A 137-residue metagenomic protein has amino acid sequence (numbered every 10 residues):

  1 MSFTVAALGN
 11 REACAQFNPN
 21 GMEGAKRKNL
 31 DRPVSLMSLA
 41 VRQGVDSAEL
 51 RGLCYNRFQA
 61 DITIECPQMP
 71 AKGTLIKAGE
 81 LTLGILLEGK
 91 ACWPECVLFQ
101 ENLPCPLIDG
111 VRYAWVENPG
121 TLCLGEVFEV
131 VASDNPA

Functional and structural regions predicted by a protein language model:
M1-P94, T121, D134-P136: Electropositive, beta-rich accessory/interaction domains or terminal extensions that provide binding surfaces
R51-Q59, C96-V111: Short, basic/aromatic beta-hairpin or loop at an interaction surface
K77-G79, Q100, E129-V131: Short intrinsically disordered coil segments
T82-L86, P104-E117: Active-site scaffold segments
R112-A137: Well-ordered alpha/beta subsegment
